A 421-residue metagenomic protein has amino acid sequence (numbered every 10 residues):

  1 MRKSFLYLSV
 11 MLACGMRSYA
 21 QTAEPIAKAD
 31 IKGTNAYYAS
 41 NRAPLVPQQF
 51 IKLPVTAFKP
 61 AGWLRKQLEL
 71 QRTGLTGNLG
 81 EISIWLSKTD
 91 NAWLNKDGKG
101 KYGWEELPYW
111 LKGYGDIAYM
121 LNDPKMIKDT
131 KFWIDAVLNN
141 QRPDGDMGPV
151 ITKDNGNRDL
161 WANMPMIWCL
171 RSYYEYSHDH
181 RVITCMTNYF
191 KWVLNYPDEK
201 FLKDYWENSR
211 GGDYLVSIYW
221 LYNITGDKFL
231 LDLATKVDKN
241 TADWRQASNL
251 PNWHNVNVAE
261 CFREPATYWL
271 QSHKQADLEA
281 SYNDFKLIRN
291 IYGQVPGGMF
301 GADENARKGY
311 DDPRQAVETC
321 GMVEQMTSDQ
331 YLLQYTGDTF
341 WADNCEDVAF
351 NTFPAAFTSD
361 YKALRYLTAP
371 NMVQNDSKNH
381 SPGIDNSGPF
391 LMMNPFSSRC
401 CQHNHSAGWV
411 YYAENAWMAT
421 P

Functional and structural regions predicted by a protein language model:
M1-A23: Bacterial Sec-dependent N-terminal signal peptides
Q21-P421: Glycan-recognition and catalytic cores of secretory/periplasmic carbohydrate-active enzymes
